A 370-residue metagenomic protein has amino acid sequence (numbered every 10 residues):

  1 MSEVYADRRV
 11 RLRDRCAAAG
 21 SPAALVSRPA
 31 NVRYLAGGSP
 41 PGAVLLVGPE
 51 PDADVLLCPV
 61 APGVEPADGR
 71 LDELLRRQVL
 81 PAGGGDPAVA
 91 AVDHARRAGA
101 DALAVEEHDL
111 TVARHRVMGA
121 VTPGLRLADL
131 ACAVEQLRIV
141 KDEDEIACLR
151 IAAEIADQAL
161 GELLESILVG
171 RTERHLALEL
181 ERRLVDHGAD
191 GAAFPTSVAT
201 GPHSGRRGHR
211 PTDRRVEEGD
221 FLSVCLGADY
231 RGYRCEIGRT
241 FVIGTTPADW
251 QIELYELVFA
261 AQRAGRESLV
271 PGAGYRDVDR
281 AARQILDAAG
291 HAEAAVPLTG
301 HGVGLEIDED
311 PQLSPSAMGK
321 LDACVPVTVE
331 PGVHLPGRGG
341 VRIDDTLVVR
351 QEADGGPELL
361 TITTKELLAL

Functional and structural regions predicted by a protein language model:
M1-L370: Active-site neighborhoods and metal-handling regions in enzymes and metal-associated proteins
